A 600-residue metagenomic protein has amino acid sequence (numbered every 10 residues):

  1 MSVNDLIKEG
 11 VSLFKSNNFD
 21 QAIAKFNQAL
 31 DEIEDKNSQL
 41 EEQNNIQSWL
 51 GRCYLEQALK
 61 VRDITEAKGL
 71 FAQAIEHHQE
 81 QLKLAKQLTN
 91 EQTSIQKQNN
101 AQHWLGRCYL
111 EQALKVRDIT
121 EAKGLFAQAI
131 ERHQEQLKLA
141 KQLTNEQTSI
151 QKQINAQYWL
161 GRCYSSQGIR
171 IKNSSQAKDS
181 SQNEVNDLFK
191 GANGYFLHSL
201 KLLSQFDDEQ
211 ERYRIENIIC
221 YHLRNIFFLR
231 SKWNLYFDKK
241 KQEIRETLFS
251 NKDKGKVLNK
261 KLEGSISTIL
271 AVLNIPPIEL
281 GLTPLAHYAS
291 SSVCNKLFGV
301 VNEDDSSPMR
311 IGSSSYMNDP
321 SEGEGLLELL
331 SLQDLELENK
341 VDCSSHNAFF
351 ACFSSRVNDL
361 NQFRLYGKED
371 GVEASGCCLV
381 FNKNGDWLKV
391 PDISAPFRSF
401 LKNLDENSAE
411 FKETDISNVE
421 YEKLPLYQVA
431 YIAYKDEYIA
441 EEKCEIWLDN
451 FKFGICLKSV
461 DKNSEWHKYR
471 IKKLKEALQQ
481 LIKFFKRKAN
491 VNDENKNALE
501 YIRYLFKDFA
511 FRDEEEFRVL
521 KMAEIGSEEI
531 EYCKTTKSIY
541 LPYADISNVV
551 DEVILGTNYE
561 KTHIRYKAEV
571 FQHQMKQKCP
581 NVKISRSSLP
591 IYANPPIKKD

Functional and structural regions predicted by a protein language model:
S2-A24: Alpha-helical segment of the N-proximal tetratricopeptide repeat
I7-K15, E42-E56, K97-E111, K152-I169 (+1 more regions): Conserved alpha-helical positions within TPR/SEL1-like repeat arrays
L30-N44, Q81-N99, Q136-Q153, L200-R212: Flexible helix-coil transition and linker loops at the boundaries of alpha-helical arrays
N37, E56-T65, T89, G106 (+6 more regions): Short coil/turn linking the two alpha-helices of tandem helical-hairpin repeats
K201, C220-D600: Partner-binding and oligomerization surfaces adjacent to conserved cores of proteins that assemble macromolecular
